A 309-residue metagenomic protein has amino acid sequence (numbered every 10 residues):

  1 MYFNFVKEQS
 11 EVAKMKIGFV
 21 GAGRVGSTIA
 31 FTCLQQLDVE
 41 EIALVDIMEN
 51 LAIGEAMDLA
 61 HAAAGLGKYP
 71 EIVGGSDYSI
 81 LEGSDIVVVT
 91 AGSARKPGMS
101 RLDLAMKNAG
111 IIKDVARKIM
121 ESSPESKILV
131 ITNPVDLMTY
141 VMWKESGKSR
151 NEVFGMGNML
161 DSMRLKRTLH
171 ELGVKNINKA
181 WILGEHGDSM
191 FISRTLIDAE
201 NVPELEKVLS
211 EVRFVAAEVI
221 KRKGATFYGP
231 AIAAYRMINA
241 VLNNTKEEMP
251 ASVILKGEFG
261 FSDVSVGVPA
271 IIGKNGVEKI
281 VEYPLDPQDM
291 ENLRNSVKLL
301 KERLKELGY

Functional and structural regions predicted by a protein language model:
A22-G23: Glycine-rich Rossmann-fold phosphate-binding loop(s) that bind the pyrophosphate of adenine dinucleotide cofactors
G26-S27: N-terminal Rossmann-fold NAD(P) dinucleotide-binding loop
C33: Aromatic pocket-lining residues of Rossmann-like dinucleotide-binding sites
I47-S84, K301-Y309: Conserved N-terminal Rossmann-fold NAD(P) cofactor-binding segment
G65-S126: Rossmann-like NAD(P)-binding element
S100-L165: Rossmann-like NAD(P)(H) cofactor-binding subdomain of soluble oxidoreductases
E145-E152, L160-Y309: C-terminal substrate-binding/catalytic lobe of Rossmann-fold NAD(P)-dependent dehydrogenases
